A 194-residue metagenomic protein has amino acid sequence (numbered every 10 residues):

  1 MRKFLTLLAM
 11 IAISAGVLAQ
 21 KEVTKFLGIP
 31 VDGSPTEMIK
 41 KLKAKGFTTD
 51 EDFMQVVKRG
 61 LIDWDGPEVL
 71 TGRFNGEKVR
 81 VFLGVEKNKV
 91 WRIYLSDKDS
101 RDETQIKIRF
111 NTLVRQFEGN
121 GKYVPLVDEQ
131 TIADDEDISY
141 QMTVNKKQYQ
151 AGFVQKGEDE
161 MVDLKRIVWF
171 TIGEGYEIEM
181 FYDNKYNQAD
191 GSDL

Functional and structural regions predicted by a protein language model:
F4, E22-V23, G28, W64-G66 (+1 more regions): Mixed-charge, polar/low-complexity N-terminal
F4-A15: Sec-dependent N-terminal signal peptides
A9, I62, L70-F74, Y140-M142 (+1 more regions): Short acidic-hydrophobic surface loop/beta-edge motif
Q20-M54, R92-L194: Non-cytosolic coordination micro-motifs
V57: Covalent nucleotidyltransferase
G60-I108: Mid-chain, structured segments of secreted extracytoplasmic proteins
